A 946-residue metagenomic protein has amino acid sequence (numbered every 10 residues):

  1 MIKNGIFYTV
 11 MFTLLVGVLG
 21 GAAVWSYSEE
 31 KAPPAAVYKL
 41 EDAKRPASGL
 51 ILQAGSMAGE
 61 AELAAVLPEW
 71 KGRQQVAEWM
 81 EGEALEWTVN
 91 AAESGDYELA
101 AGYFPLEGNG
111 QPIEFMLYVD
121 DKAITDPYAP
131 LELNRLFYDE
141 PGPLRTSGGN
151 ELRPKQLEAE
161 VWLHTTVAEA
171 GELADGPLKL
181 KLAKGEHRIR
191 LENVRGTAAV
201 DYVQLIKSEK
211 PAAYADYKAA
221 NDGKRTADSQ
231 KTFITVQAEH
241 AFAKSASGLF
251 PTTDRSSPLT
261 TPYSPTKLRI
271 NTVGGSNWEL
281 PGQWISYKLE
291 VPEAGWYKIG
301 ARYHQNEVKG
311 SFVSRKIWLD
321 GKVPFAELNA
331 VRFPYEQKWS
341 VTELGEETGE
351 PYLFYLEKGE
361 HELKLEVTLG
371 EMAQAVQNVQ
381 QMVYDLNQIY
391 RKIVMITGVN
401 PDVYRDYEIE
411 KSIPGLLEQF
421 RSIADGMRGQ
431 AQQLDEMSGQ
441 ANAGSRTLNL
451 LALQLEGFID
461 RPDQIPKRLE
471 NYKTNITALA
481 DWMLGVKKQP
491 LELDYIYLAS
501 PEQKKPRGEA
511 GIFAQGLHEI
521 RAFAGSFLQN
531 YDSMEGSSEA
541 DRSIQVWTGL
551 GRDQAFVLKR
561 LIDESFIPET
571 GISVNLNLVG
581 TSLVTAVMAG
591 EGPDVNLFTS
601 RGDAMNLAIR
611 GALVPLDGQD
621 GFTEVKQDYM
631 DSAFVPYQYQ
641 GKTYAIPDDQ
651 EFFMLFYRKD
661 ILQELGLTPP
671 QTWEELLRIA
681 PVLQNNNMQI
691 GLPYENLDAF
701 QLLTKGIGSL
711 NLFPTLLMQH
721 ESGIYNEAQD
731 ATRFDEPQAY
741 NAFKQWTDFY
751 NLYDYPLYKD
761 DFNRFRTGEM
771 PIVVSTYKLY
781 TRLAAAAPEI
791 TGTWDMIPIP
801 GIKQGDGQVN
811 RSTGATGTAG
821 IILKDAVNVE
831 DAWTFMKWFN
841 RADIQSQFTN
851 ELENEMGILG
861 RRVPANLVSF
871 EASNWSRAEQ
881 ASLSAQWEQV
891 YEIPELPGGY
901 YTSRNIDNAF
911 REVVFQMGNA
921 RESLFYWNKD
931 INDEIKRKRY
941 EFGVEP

Functional and structural regions predicted by a protein language model:
N4, S28, L386-M605, E922-P946: Conserved N-terminal structural module of periplasmic/extracytoplasmic solute-binding proteins
G5-T9, G20-Q503, A815: Extracytoplasmic
E93, E293, A787-L859, E888-Y891 (+1 more regions): Extracytoplasmic/periplasmic substrate-recognition and gating elements
R468, Y495-I496, G814, A872-D930: C-terminal capping/gating helix-and-loop segments adjacent to ligand/active sites or protein-protein/ligand interfaces
R521-A540, R601-M654, L677, T793-P800 (+1 more regions): Hinge/lid segment of periplasmic solute-binding proteins
E564-S632, P636, D660-T668, P771-I772 (+3 more regions): Extracytoplasmic "Venus flytrap"/periplasmic binding protein-like
Y639-D648, F653, L677-T732, Q738-A739 (+1 more regions): Extracytoplasmic/periplasmic solute-binding protein
A728-Y758: Glycine-centered hinge/linker elements that transmit conformational signals in sensory and ligand-binding systems
